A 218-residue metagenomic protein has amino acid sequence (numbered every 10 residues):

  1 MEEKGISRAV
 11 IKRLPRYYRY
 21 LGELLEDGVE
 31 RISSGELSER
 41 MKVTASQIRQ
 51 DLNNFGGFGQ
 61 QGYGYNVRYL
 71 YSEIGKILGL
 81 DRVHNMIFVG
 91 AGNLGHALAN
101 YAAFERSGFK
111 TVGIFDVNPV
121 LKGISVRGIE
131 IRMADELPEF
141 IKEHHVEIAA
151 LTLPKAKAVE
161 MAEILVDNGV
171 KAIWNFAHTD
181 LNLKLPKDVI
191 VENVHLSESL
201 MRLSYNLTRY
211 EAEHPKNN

Functional and structural regions predicted by a protein language model:
M1-E30: Extreme N-terminal segment that seeds HTH/winged-HTH DNA-binding domains in transcriptional regulators
G22-E26, I129-N217: Phosphate-bearing ligand-interacting subdomains that bind or position ATP/ADP/UDP/GDP/NAD(P) or nucleotide-linked
R31, G35, R40-V83: HTH-adjacent hinge/linker in prokaryotic transcriptional regulators
A91: Glycine-rich Rossmann-fold phosphate-binding loop(s) that bind the pyrophosphate of adenine dinucleotide cofactors
L94: Hydrophobic/small residue at the entry helix of a nucleotide-binding pocket
E105-R127: NAD(P)-binding Rossmann-fold cofactor-contacting core
